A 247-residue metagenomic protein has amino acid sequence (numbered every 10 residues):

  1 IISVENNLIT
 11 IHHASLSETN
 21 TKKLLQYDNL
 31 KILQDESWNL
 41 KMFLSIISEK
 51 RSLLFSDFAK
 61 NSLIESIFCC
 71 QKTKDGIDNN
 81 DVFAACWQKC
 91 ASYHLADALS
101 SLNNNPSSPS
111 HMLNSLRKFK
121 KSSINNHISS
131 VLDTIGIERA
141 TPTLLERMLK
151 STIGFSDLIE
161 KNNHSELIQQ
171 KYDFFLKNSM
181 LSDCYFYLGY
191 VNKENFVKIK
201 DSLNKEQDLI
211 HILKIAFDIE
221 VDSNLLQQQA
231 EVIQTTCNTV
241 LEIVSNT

Functional and structural regions predicted by a protein language model:
I1-Q34, K214-F217, N224: Metal-dependent nucleotidyltransferase catalytic core
T19-T21, Q34, L53, N105 (+1 more regions): Generic marker of "main functional regions" within proteins
L25-I67, Q71: Extended alpha-helical interaction modules
F55-T247: Conserved nucleotidyltransferase catalytic core and NTase-mimicking acidic/glycine-rich helix/loop elements in nucleic
